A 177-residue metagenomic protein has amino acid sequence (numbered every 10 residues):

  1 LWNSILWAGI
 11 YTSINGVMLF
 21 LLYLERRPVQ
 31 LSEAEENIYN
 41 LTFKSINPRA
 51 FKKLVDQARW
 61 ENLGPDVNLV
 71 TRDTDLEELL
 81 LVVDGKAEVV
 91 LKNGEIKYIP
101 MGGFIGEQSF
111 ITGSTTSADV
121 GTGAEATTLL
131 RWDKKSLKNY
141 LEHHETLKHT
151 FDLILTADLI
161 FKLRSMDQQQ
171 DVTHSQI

Functional and structural regions predicted by a protein language model:
W2-L31: Transmembrane alpha-helices and immediately adjacent membrane-cytoplasm interface residues in multi-pass integral
W7-M18, E36-L41, A58-L63, D133-K134: Juxtamembrane/interfacial segments around transmembrane helices
Y23-Q30, I96, S165, T173: Transmembrane helix-loop junctions in multipass membrane proteins, especially transporters and channels
E36-K92, K97-S109: Regulatory nucleotide-sensing modules
A50, I96-L155: Cyclic-nucleotide recognition modules
K53, S136-N139, D158, K162-S165: Solvent-exposed, charged/polar functional surfaces in cytosolic regulatory/catalytic domains
L153-I177: Polybasic "coupling" helices that flank or enter modular domains
